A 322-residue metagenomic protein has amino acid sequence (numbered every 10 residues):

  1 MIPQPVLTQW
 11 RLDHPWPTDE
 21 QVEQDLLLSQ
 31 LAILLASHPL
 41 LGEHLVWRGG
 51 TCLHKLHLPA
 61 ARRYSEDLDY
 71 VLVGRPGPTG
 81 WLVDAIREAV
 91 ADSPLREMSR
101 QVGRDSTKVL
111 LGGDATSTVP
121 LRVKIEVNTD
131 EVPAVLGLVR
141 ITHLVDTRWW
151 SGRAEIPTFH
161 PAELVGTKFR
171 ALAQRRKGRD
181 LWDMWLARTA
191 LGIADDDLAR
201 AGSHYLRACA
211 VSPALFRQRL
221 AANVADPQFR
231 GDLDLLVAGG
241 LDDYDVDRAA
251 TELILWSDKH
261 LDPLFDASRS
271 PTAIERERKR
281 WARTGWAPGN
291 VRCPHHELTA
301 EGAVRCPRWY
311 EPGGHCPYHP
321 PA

Functional and structural regions predicted by a protein language model:
M1-L45, L56-L68, L72-G285: Structured mid-to-C-terminal alpha-helical surface segments
W47-C52: Glycine-rich beta-strand-to-loop/alpha-helix junction loops that act as flexible
W281-A322: Intrinsically disordered, low-complexity regulatory regions of eukaryotic proteins
